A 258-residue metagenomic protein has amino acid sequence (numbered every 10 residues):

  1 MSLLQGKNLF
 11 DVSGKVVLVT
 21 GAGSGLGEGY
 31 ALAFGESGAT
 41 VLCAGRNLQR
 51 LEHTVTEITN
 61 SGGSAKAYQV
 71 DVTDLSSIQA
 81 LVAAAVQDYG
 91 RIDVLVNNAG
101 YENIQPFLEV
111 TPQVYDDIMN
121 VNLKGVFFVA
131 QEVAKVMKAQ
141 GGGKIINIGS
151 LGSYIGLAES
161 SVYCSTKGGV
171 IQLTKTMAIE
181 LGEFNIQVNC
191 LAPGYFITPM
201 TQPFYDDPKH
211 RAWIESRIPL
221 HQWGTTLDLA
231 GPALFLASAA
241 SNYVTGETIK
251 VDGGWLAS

Functional and structural regions predicted by a protein language model:
V16, G23-G25: Conserved glycine-rich cofactor-binding loop
A39-H53: Conserved glycine-rich Rossmann-like NAD(P)H-binding loop of the short-chain dehydrogenase/reductase
P106-F107, T111-M119, I214: Substrate-binding pocket helix/loop in short-chain dehydrogenase/reductase
F127, G142, I186, Q222-V251 (+1 more regions): C-terminal substrate-recognition "lid" of short-chain dehydrogenase/reductases
A130, T166, T174: Active-site helix of classical SDR
K135, I179-E183, N242: Alpha-helical segment proximal to the catalytic Tyr-Lys
S150: Residue(s) in the substrate-gating loop at a strand-loop-helix junction that position the organic substrate next
